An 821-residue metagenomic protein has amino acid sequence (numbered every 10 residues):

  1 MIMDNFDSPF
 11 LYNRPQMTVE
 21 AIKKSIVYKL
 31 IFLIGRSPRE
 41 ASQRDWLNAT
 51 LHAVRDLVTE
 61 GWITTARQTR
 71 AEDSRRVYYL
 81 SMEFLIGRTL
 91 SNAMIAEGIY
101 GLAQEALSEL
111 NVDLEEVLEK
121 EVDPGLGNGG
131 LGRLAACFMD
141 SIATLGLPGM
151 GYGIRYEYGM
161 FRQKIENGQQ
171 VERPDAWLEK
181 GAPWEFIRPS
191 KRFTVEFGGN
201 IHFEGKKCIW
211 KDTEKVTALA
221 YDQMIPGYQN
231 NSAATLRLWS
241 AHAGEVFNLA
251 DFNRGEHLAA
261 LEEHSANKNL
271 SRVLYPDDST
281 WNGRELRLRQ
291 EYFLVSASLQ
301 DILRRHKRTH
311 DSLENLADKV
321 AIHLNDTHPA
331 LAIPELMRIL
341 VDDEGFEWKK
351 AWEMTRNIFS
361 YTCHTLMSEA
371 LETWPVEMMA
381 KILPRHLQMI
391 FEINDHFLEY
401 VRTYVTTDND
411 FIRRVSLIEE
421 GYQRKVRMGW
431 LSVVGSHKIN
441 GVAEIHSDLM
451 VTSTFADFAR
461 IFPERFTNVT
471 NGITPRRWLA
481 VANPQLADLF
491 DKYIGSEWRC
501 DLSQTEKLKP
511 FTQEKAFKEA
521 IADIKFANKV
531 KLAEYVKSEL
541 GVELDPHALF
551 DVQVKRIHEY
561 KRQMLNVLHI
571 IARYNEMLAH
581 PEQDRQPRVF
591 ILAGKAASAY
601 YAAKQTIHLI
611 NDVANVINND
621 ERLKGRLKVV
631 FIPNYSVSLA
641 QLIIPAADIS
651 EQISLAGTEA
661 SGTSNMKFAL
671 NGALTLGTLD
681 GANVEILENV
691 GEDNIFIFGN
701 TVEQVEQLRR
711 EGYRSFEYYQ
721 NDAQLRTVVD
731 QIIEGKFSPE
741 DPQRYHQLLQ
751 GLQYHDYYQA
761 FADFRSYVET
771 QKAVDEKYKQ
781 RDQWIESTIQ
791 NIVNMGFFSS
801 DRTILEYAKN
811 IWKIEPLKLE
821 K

Functional and structural regions predicted by a protein language model:
I2-K821: A conserved ligand/cofactor-binding region detector
